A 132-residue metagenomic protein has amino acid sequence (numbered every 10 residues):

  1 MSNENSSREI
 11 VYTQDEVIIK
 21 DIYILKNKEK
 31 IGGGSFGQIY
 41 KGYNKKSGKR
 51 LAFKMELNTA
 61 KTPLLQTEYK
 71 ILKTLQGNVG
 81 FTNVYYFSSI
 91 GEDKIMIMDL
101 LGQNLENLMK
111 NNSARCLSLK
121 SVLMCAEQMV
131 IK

Functional and structural regions predicted by a protein language model:
M1-D21, L25-E29: Juxta-kinase regulatory segment immediately upstream of eukaryotic protein kinase catalytic domains
N27-S35, I39: Protein kinase glycine-rich loop
Q38-L57: Glycine-rich ATP phosphate-binding loop
K70-F81: Structural motif at the C-terminus of the N-lobe alphaC helix and the adjacent alphaC-beta4 loop of the Hanks-type
N83-K94, G102: Short beta-strand micro-motifs within the conserved protein kinase catalytic domain, predominantly in the N-lobe
L101-N112: Structural motif in protein kinase domains
C125-A126: Activation segment signature within eukaryotic-like protein kinase domains
